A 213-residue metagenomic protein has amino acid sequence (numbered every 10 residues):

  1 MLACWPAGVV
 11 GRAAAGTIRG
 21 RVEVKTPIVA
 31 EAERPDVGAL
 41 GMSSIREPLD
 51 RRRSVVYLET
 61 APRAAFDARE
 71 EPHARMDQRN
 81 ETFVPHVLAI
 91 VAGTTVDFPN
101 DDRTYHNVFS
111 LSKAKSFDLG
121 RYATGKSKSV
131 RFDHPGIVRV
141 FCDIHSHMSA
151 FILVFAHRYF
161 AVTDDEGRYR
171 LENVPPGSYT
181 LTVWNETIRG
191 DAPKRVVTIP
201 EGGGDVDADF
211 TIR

Functional and structural regions predicted by a protein language model:
M1-G8: Bacterial N-terminal signal peptides
G11-R213: Extracytoplasmic copper-binding redox domains, predominantly the cupredoxin/blue-copper superfamily
